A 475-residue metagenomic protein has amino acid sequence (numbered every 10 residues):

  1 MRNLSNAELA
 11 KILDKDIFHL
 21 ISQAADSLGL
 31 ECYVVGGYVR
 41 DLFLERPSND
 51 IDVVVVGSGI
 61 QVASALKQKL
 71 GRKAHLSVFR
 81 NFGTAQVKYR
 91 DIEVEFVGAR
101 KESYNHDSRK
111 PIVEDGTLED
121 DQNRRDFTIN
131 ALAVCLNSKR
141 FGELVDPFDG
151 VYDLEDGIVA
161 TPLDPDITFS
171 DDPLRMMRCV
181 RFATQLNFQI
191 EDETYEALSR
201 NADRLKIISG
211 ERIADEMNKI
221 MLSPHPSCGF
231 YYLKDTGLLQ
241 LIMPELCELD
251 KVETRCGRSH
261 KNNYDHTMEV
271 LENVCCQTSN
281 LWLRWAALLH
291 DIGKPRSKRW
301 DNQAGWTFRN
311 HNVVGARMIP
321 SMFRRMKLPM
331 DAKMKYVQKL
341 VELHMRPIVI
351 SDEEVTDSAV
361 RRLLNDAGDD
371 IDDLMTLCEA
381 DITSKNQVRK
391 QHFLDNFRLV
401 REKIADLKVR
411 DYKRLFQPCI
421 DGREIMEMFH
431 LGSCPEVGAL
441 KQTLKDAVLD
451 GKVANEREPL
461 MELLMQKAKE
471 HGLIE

Functional and structural regions predicted by a protein language model:
M1-E475: Catalytic cores of the polymerase beta-like nucleotidyltransferase superfamily and closely associated nucleotide
